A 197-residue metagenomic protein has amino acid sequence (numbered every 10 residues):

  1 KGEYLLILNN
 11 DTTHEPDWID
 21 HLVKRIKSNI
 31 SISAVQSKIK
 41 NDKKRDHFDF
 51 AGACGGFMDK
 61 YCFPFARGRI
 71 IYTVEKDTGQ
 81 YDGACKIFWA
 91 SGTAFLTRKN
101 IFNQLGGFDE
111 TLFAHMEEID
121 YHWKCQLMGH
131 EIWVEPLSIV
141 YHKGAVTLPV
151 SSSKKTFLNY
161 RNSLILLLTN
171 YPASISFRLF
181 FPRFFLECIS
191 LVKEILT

Functional and structural regions predicted by a protein language model:
L5: Short aromatic/hydrophobic "clamp" motif used to bind/position activated sugar donors
N9-T13, T111: The conserved acidic donor/metal-binding loop of glycosyltransferases
T12-F63: Conserved donor NDP-sugar-binding/catalytic core segment of glycosyltransferases
D17, H21, D120-K124, N162 (+1 more regions): Alpha-helical elements of Rossmann-like donor-binding domains used by nucleotide-donor carbohydrate transfer enzymes
K60-A66, I71-N100, I119-Y121, L148-V150 (+1 more regions): A recurrent flexible, glycine/aromatic-enriched loop bordering the glycosyltransferase active site that acts as
G83-I139: A short, conserved alpha-helix in the catalytic core of glycosyltransferases
L127-T197: Active-site-adjacent helix/loop segment of glycosyltransferases that harbors family-specific signature motifs
